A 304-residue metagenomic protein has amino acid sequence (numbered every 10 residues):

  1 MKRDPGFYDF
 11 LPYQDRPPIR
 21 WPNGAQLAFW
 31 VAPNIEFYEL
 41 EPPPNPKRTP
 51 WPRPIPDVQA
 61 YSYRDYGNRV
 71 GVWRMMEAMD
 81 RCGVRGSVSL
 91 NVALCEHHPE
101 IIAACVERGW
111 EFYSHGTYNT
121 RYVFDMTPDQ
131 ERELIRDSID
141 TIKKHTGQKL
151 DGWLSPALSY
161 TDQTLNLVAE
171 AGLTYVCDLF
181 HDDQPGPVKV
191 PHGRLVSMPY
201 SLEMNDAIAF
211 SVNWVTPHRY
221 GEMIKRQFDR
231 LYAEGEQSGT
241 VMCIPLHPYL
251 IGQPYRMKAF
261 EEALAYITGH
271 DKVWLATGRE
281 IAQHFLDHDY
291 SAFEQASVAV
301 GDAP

Functional and structural regions predicted by a protein language model:
K2-S197, G221-I244, L250-P304: Catalytic alpha-helical scaffold of carbohydrate-active enzymes acting on polysaccharides/glycoconjugates
P185, S197-R219, G239: Positively charged, amphipathic and often flexible ligand-engagement surfaces
